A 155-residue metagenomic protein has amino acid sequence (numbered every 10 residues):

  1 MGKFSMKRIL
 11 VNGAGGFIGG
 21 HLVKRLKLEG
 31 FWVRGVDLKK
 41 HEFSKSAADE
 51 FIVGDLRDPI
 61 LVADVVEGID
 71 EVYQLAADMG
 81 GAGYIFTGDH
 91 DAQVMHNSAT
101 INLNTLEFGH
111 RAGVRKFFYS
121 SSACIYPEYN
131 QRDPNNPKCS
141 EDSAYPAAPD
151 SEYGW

Functional and structural regions predicted by a protein language model:
I9-E29: N-terminal Rossmann NAD(P)H-binding glycine-rich loop of SDR-like oxidoreductase domains
N12, V36, V72-D78, F117-A123: SDR active-site strand-loop-helix element
F31-K40: Conserved glycine-rich Rossmann-like NAD(P)H-binding loop of the short-chain dehydrogenase/reductase
A47-D58: Rossmann-fold cofactor-recognition segment
L56-N97, R111, E128-Y129: NAD(P)H-binding glycine-rich loop region in Rossmannoid oxidoreductase-like domains and their noncatalytic homologs
D58, E71, I101-N104, K116: Conserved cofactor-binding/catalytic machinery of classical short-chain dehydrogenase/reductase
M95-A99, Y145, P149-W155: Short-chain dehydrogenase/reductase
L103-D150: Conserved Rossmann-fold NAD(P)-dependent oxidoreductase catalytic core, especially the SDR/UDP-sugar
